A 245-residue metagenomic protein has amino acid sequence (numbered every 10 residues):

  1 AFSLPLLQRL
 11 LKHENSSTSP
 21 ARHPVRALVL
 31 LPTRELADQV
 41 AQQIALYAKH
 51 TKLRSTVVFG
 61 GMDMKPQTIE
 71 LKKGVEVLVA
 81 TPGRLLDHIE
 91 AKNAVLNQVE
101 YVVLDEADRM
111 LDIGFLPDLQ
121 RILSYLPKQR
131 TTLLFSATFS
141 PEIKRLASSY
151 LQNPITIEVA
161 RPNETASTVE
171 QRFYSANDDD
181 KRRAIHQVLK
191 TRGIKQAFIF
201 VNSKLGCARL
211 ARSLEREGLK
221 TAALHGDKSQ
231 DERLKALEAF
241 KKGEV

Functional and structural regions predicted by a protein language model:
A1-V245: Conserved helicase RecA-like core
